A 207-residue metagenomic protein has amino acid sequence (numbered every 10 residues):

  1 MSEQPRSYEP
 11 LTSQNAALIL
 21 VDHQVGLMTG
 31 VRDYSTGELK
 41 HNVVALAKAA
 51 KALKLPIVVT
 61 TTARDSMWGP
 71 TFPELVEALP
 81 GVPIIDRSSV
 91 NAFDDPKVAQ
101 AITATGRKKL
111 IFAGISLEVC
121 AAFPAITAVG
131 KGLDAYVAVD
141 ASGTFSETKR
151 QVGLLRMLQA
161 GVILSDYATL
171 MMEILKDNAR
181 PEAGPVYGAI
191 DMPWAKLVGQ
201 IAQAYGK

Functional and structural regions predicted by a protein language model:
M1-S89, A104, D134, Q151-L158 (+3 more regions): Active-site acidic carboxylates
N42-A45, K97, C120: Well-ordered alpha-helical segments embedded in enzymatic catalytic cores
R64-S66, N91-A92, L117-A121: Acidic, metal-coordinating catalytic cores used for nucleic-acid/nucleotide bond scission and strand-transfer chemistry
W68-L75, V98-A99, P124-I126: Distinct, well-ordered alpha-helical segments
R87-Q100: Short phosphate-binding loop-to-helix
S88-V90, D140-G143, L170: Short, acidic/turn-prone active-site loops that include or flank metal/cofactor- and phosphate-binding residues
I102-K108: Glycine-rich phosphate-binding loop signature in dinucleotide/nucleotide-binding domains
K109-G161: A contiguous pocket-lining binding segment that forms or flanks enzyme active sites
